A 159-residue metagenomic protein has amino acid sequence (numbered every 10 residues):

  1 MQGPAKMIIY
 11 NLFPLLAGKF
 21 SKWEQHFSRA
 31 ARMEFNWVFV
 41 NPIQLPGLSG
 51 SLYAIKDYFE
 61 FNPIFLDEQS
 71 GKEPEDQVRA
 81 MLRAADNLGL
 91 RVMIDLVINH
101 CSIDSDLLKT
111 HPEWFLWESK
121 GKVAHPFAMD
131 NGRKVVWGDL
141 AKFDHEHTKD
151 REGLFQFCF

Functional and structural regions predicted by a protein language model:
G3-Y10, L15-G18, R32-F35, I43-F159: Substrate-binding/active-site clefts of carbohydrate-active enzymes
K22, W37: Conserved tryptophan-centered aromatic signature that marks the ligand-binding surface of SH3 and related Trp-rich
H26-A31: Zn2+-dependent metallopeptidase catalytic core
